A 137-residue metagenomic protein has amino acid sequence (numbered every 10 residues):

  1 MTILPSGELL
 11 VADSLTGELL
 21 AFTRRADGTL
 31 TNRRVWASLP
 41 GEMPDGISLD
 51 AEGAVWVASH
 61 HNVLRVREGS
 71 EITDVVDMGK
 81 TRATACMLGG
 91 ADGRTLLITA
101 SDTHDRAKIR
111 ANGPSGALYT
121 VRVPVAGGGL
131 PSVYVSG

Functional and structural regions predicted by a protein language model:
M1-L9, S38-H60, K80-R94: Beta-rich, blade/repeat-based domains predominating in secreted/periplasmic proteins but also intracellular
A12, A58, L97-S101: Residue-level marker for isolated small/hydroxyl-bearing positions within beta-strands of beta-sheet-rich domains
S14-G17, V57, A107-P114: Short, solvent-exposed loop/turn segments at conserved positions within beta-propeller repeat blades
G17-L20, V63-R65, H104-R106, L118: Structural signal for beta-propeller blades
F22-T29, R122-G128: Short loop/turn segments immediately following beta-strands, especially the blade-tip and inter-blade linker loops
V35-G41, V75-G79, S136: Surface loop/turn motifs at the tips and blade-to-blade linkers of beta-strand repeat domains
M87-G137: Blade-level signature of beta-propeller repeat domains, shared across WD40, Kelch, NHL, RCC1 and BNR/Asp-box propellers
